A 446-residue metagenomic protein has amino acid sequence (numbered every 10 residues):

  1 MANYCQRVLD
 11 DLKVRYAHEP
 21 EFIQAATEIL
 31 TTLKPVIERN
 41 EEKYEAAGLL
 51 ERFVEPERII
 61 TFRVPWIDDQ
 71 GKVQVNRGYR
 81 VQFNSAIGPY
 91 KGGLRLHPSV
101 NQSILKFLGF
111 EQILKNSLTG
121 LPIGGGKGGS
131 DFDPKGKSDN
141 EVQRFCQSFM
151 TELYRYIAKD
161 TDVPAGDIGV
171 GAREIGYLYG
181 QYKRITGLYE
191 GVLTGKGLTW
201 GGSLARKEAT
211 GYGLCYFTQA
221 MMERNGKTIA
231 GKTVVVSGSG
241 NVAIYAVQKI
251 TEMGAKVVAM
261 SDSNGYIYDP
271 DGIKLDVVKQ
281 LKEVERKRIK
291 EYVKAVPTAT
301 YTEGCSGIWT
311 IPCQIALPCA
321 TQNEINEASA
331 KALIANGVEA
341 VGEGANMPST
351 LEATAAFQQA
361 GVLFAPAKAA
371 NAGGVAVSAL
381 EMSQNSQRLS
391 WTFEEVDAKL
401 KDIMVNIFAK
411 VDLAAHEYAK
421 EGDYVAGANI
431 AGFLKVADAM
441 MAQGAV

Functional and structural regions predicted by a protein language model:
A2-P20, Q24-A25, M221, A332-V446: Adenosine-phosphate binding glycine-rich loop
N3, R7, A17-Q24, E28 (+24 more regions): Conserved active-site and cofactor/substrate-binding residues in soluble primary-metabolism enzymes
K43-K72: Structured beta-strand/loop patches that form or line metal/cofactor-binding pockets in enzymes
H97, N116-A230: Glycine/serine-rich phosphate-binding loop and adjoining beta1-alpha1 elements at the start of nucleotide-handling
T161-A165, L188-L193, A259-D262, L317-P318 (+3 more regions): General beta-strand structural signal in soluble alpha/beta enzymes
T194-G197, G202-T310: Glycine-rich phosphate/diphosphate-binding loop of Rossmann-like nucleotide-binding domains
G265-F364, A369: Rossmann-like adenosine-cofactor binding region
